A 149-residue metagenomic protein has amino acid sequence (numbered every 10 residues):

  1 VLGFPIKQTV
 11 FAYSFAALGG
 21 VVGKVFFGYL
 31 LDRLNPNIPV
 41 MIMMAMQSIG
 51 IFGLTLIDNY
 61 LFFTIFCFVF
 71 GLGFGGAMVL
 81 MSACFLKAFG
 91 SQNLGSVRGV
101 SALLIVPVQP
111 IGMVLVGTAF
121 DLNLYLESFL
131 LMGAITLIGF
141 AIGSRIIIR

Functional and structural regions predicted by a protein language model:
I6-K7, S91-S101: Loop-to-transmembrane helix entry/capping segments in MFS-fold secondary transporters and related SLC/MFSD carriers
A17-V25, V106-P110: Residue-level signature of mid-helix packing/kink "hotspots" within the transmembrane helices of 12-pass Major
L30-L31, L115-L124: Interfacial helix-cap and linker-helix signal at transmembrane-aqueous boundaries of multi-pass secondary transporters
I38-G53: Structural signature of the two symmetry-related core transmembrane helices
G53-L54, F70, G143: MFS-fold secondary transporters
L61-V69: Paired small-residue
G76-F89: Intracellular juxtamembrane helix-capping segments at the cytosolic ends of symmetry-related transmembrane helices
G133-R149: Multi-pass alpha-helical transporter architecture, strongest for 12-TM Major Facilitator/SLC carriers used
